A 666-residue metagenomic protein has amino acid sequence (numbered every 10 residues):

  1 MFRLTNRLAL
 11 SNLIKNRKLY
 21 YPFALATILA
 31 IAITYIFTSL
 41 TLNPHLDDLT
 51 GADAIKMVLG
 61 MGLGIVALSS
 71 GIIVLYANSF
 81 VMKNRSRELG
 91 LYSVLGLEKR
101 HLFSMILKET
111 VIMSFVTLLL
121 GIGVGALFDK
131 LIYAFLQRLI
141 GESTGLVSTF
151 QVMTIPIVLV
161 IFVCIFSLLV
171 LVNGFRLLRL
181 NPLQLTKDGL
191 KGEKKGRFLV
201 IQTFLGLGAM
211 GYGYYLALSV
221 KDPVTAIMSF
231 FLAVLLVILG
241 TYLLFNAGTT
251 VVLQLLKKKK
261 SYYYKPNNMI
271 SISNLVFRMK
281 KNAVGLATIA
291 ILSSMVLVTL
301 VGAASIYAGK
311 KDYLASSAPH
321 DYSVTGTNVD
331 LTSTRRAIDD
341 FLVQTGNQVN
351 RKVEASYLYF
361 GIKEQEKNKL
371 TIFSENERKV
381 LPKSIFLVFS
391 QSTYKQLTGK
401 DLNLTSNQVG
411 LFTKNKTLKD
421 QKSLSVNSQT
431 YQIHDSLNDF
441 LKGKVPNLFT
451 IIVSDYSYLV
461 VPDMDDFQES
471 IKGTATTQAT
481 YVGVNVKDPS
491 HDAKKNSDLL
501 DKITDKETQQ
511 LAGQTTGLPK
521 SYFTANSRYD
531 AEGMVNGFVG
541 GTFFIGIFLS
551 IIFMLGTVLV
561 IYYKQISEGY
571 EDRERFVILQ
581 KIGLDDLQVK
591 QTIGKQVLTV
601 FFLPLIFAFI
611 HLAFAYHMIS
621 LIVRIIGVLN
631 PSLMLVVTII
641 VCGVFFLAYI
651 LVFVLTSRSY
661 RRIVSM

Functional and structural regions predicted by a protein language model:
M1-I31, K195-V200, A209, L244-S293 (+2 more regions): N-terminal Sec/SRP start-transfer signal
R3-R7, R179-E193, Y570-E574, R661-M666: Short cytosolic juxtamembrane segments of multi-pass membrane proteins
K18-H45, D53-G90, T110-V124, Q202-F204 (+6 more regions): Hydrophobic alpha-helical transmembrane segments of multi-pass inner-membrane transport and secretion
S39-D53, I122-I155, G211-M228, L603-M666: Short helix-loop junctions at transmembrane helix boundaries
I112-L256: Hydrophobic alpha-helical segments
T154, L235-Q254, D312-A337, I626-R662: Alpha-helical transmembrane segments and their immediate juxtamembrane interface regions
Y313-L314, H320-T325, L331-L555: Basic-flanked hydrophobic alpha-helices used for secretion and membrane insertion
